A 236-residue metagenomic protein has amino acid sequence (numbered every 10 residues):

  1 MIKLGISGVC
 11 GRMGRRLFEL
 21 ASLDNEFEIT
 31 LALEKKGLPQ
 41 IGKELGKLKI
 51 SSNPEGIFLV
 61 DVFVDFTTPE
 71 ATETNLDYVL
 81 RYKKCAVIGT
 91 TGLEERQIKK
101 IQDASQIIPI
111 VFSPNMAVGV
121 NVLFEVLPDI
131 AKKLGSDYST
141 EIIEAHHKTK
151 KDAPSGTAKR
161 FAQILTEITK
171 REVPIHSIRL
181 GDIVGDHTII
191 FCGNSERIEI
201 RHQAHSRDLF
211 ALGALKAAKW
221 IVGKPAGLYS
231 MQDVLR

Functional and structural regions predicted by a protein language model:
K3-S7, R12-I57, G135-R236: C-terminal substrate-binding/catalytic lobe of Rossmann-fold NAD(P)-dependent oxidoreductases
K35, T91-L93, N115-M116, A145-H147: Short, ordered loop/turn segments at secondary-structure junctions
I57-F63, R81-A86: Short acidic/histidine-rich motifs immediately flanking catalytic phosphotransfer sites in two-component signaling
D61-V79, G92-R96: Beta-loop-alpha module in the N-terminal Rossmann-like domain of NAD(P)-dependent dehydrogenases, especially those
L76-D77, T90-I110, N121-L123: Rossmann-fold NAD(P)-binding glycine/threonine-rich loop
C85, K100-A117, G135-T140: Rossmann-fold dehydrogenase core element
V122-D137, A153: Rossmann-like NAD(P)H-binding beta-loop-alpha module
